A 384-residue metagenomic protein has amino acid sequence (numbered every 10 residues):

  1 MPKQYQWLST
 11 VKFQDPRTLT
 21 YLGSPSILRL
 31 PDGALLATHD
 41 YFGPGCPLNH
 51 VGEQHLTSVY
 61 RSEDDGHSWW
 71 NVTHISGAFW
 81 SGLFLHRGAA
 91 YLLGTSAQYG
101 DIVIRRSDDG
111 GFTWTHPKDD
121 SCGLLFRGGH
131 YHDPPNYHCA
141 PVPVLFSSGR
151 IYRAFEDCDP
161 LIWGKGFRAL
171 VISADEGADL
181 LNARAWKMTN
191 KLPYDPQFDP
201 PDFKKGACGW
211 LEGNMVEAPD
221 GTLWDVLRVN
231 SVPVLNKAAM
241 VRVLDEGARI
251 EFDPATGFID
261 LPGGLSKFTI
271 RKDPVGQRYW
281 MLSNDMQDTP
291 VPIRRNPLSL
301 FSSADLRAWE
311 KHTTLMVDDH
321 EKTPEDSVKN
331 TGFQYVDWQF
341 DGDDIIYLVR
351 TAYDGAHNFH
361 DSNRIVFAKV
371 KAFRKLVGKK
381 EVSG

Functional and structural regions predicted by a protein language model:
M1-F79, F84-A140, L145-C208, E212 (+4 more regions): Beta-rich carbohydrate-recognition and catalytic domains
S266-K267: Alpha-helical scaffolding within the catalytic cores of extracellular/periplasmic polymer-degrading hydrolases
F333-V336: Short glycine-rich, acidic/polar surface loops and turns
Q339: Short alpha-helix at the nucleotide-sugar/activated-sugar donor binding site of glycosyltransferases and closely
